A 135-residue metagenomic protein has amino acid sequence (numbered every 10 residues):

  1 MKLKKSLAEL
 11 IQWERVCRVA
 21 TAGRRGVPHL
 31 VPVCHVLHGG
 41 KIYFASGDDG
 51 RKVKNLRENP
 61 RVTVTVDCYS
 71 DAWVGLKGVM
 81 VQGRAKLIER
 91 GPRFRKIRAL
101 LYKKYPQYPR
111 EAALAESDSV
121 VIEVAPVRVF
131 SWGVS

Functional and structural regions predicted by a protein language model:
M1-V16: Extreme N-terminal tail/first-helix region
K2, W73-S135: Charged, gly/pro-rich active-site loop segments
L7, D49-K52, R93-I97: Amphipathic alpha-helical interface surfaces
I11-Q12, R57-E58, A115: Alpha-helix boundary recognition
E14-D48, V64-V66: Short beta-strand segments
P28-L30, R57, G75-G78: Short glycine/proline-enriched turns and hinge-like loops at secondary-structure junctions
G40, A72-W73: A solvent-exposed, acidic/Ser-Thr-rich amphipathic alpha-helical stretch
A45, R51-N59, T63-A72: Helix-adjacent hinge/juxtasegments
